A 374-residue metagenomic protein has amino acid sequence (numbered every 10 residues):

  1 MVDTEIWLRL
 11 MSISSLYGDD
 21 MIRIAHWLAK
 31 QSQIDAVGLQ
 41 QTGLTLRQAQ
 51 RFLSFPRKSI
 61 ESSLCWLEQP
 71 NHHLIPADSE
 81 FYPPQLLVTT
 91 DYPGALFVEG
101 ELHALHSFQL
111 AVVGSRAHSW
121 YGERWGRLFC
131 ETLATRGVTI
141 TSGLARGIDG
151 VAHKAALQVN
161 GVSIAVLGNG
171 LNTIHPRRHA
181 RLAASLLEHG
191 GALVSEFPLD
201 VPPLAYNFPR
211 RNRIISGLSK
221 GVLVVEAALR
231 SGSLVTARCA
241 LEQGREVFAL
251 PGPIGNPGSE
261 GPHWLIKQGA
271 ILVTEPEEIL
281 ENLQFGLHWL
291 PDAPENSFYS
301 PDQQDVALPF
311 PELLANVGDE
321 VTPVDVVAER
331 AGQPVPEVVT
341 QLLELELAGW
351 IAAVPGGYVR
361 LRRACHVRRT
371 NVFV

Functional and structural regions predicted by a protein language model:
M1-F81, V324, A348-G357, R362-A364 (+1 more regions): Short, small/acidic-rich helices and loops at N termini and domain boundaries of DNA replication/processing enzymes
M1-T4, L74-V374: Glycine-biased, small-residue-rich flexible motifs in mid-sequence functional cores and linkers
